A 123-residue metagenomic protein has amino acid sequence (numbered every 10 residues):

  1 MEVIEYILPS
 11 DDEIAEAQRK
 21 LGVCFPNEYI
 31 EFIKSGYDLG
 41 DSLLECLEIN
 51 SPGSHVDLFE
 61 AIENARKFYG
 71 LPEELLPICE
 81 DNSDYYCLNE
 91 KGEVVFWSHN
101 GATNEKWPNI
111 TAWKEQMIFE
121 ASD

Functional and structural regions predicted by a protein language model:
M1-L88, I118-S122: A surface-exposed partner-binding patch
I4-E5, G101-N104: Short N-terminal micro-motifs specific to bacterial/archaeal maturation and metal-cluster initiation sites
Y85, E90-A102: Short, compact, well-ordered microdomains
T103-D123: Compact, glycine/acidic-enriched structural inserts
